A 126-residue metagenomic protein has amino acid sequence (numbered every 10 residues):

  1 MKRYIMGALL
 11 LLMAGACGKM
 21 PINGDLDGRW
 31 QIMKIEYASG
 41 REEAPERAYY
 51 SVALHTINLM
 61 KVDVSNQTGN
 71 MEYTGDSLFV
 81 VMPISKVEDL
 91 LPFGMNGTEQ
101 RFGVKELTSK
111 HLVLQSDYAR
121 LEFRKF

Functional and structural regions predicted by a protein language model:
K2-G7: Sec-dependent signal peptide recognition, specifically the positively charged N-region followed immediately by
M13-A16: C-terminal motif of bacterial Sec signal peptides marking the signal peptidase cleavage site
G18-G24: Bacterial lipoprotein signal-peptidase II cleavage site
D25-G40: Tryptophan-anchored aromatic micro-motifs
E42-S85: N-terminal glycine/threonine-rich, aromatic-flanked beta-hairpin/loop signature
V80-K105: An anionic, turn-rich surface loop/hairpin at beta-sheet edges that serves as a generic interaction/coordination patch
R101-E122: Short, exposed beta-strand-loop hairpins at the edges of beta-sheets in extracellular/periplasmic proteins
K125-F126: Short, solvent-exposed mixed-charge patches
